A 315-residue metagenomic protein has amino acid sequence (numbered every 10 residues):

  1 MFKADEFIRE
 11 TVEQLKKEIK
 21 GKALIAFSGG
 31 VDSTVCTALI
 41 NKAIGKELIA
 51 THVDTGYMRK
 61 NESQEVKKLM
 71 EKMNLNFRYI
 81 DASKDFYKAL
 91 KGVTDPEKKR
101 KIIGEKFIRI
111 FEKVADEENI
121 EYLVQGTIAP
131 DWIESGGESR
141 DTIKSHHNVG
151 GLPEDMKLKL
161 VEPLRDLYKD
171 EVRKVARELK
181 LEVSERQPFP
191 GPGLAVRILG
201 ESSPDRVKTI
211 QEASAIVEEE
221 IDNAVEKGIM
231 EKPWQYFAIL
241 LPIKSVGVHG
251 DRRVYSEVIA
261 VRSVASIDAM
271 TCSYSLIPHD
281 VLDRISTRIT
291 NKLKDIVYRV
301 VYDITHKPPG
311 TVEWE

Functional and structural regions predicted by a protein language model:
M1-E315: ATP/NTP-dependent adenylation/nucleotidyl-transfer catalytic domains that generate, transfer, or process NMP-activated
